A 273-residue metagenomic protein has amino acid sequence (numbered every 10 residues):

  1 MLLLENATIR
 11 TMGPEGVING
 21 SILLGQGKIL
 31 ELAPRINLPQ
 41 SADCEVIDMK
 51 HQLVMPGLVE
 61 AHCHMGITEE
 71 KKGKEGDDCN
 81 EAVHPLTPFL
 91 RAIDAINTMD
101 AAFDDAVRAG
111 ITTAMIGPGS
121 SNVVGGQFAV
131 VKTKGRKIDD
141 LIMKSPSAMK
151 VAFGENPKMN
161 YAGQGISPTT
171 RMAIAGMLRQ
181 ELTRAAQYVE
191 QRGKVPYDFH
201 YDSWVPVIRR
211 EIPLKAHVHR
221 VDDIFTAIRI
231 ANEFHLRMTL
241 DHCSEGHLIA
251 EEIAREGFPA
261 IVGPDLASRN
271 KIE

Functional and structural regions predicted by a protein language model:
L3, C44-D48, V130, A148: Conserved beta-strand scaffold positions in the cores of enzyme catalytic domains, especially in NTP/NDP-utilizing
I9, G13-M55: Histidine-rich, glycine-flanked metal-binding segment
Q52-P118, N122-V123: Metal-associated gating/positioning segment near the N- to mid-region
V59-A61, A114, M149, L214-A216 (+2 more regions): Hydrophobic faces of well-ordered beta-strands that scaffold small-molecule active sites in alpha/beta enzyme cores
V130-R229, E233-F234, L266-A267, K271: Metal-coordinating catalytic core of metallo-dependent amide/deamination hydrolases
A231-R237, A254-I261: Glycine-enriched alpha-helix->loop->beta-strand junction motifs that scaffold or abut catalytic
C243-E245, P264-R269: Short, acidic/turn-prone active-site loops that include or flank metal/cofactor- and phosphate-binding residues
E245-R255: Active-site-adjacent beta->alpha loops and helix N-cap segments on the catalytic face of soluble alpha/beta enzymes
